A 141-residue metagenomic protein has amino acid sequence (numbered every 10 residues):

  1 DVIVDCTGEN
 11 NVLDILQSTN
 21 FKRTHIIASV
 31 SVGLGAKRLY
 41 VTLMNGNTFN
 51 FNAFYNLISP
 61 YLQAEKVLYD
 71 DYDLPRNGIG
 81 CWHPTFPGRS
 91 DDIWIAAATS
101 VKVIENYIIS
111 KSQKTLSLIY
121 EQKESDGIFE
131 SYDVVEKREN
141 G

Functional and structural regions predicted by a protein language model:
I3: Receiver (REC) domain switch-region micro-motif
C6-G141: Glycine-rich phosphate/adenylate-binding loop
